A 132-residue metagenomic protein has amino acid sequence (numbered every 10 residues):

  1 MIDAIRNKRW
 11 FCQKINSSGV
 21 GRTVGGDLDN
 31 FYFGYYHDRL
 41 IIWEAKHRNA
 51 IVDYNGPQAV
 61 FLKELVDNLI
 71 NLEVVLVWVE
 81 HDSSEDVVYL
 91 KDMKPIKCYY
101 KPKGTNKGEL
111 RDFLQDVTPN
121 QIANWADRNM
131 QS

Functional and structural regions predicted by a protein language model:
M1-G26, N120-S132: Acidic-basic catalytic patches of nuclease active cores, encompassing PD-(D/E)XK and other metal-cofactor nuclease
T23, I41, N49-V60: Active-site-adjacent loop/helix micro-motif of nuclease/hydrolase catalytic cores
G25-D27, D38-L40, P57, L69-N71: Short connector loops at helix/strand junctions that flank enzyme active sites, especially segments positioning acidic
N30-Y32, D38-N49: Conserved catalytic cores of phosphodiester-cleaving nucleases, focusing on short active-site segments
H37, R48-I51, H81-S84: Short, charged/polar surface micro-motifs in flexible loops or helix N-caps
R48-I51, E64-N68: Compact, well-ordered interaction domains used in eukaryotic information-processing assemblies
V66-P95: Nucleic-acid nuclease catalytic cores
L90-S132: Helix-rich interaction surfaces within compact, conserved domain-sized segments that mediate assembly or partner
